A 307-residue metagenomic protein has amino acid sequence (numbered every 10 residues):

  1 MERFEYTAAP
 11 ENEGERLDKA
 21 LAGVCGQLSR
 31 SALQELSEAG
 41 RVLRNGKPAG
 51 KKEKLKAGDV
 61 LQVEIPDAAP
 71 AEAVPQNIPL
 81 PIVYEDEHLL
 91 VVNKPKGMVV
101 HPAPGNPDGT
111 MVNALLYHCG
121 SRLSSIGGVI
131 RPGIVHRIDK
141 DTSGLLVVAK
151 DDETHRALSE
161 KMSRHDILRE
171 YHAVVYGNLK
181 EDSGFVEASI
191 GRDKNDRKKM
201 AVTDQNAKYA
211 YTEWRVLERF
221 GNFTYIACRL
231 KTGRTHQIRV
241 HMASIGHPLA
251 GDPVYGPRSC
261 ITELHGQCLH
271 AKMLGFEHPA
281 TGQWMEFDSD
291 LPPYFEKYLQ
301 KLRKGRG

Functional and structural regions predicted by a protein language model:
M1-S189, K194, P293-R303: RNA pseudouridine synthases
G46, I65, V240, R258-S259: Conserved "cap/hinge" positions at secondary-structure junctions
G50-K54, A227, G266: Short, surface-exposed secondary-structure edge patches
I82, V175, E213-V216, L249: Conserved hydrophobic positions within beta-strands
G128-E160, L168, H172, G191-I245 (+1 more regions): The conserved catalytic core of RNA pseudouridine synthases
A201, G251-E263: Short, surface-exposed loop/helix-turn segments at secondary-structure junctions that function as lids/hinges flanking
E263-A271: Active-site-adjacent capping/gating segments
